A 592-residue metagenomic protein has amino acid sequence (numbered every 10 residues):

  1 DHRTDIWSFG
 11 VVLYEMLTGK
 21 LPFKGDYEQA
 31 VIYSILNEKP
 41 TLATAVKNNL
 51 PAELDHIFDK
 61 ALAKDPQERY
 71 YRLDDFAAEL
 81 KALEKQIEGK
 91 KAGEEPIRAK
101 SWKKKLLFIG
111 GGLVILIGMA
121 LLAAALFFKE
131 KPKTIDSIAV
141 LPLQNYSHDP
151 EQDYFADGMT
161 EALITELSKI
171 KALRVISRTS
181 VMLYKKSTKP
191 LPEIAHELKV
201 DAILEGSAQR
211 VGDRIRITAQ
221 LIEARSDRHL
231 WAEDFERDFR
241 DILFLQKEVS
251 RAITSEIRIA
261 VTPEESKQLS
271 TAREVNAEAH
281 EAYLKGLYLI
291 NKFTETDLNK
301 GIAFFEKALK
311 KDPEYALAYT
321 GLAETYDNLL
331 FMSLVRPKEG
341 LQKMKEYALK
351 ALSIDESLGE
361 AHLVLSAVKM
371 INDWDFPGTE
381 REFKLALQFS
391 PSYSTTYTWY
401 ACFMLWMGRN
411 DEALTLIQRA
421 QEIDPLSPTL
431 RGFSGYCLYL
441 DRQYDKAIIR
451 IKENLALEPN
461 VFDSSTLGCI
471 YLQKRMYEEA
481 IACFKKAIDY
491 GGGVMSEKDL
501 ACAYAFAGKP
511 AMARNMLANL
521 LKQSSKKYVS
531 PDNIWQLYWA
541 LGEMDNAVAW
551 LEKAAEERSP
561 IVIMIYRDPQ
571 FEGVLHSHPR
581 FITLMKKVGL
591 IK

Functional and structural regions predicted by a protein language model:
D1-K91: C-terminal lobe helix-coil module of Hanks-type protein kinase domains
E95-G110: Short, low-complexity patches enriched in S/T/P/G
G110-K131, D136: Single-pass transmembrane signal-anchor helices and their membrane-water interface zones
A125-F128, T134, A162-F304: Catalytic-center loop of serine/cysteine hydrolases
K129-D157: A structural "domain/chain start" motif
K169-A172, E314, R580: Glycine-centered tight turns that cap/initiate beta-strands
A279-S394, T398-G408, P425-T429, F433-Y436 (+1 more regions): Short coil/linker segments at helix-helix boundaries
E382-K384, T395-T398, M404-K592: Alpha-helical protein-protein interaction modules
